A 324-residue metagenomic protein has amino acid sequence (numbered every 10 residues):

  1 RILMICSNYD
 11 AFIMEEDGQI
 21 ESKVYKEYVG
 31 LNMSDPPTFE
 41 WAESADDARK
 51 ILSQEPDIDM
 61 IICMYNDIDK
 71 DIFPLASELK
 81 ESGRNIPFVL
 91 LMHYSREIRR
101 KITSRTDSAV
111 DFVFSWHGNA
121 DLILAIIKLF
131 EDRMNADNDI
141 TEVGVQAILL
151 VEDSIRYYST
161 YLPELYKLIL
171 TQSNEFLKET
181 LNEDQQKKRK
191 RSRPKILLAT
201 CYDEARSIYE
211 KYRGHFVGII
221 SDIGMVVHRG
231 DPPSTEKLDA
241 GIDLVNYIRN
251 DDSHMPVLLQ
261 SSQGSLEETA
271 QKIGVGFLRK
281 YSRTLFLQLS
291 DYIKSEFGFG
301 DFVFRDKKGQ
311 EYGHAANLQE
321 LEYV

Functional and structural regions predicted by a protein language model:
R1-E40, R105-F112, W116-K195, Y202-D203 (+2 more regions): Non-catalytic signal-transmission and effector/linker regions of two-component phosphorelay proteins
M4, F88-L90, L150, L259: Structural beta-sheet core signal
D10-K26, S34-P36, W41-F88, M92-T103 (+3 more regions): Conserved phosphotransfer microenvironments
D69-P74, E78-E81, L90-F114, A120-L124 (+4 more regions): Alpha4 helix (beta4-alpha4-beta5 surface) of REC/receiver domains from two-component response regulators
